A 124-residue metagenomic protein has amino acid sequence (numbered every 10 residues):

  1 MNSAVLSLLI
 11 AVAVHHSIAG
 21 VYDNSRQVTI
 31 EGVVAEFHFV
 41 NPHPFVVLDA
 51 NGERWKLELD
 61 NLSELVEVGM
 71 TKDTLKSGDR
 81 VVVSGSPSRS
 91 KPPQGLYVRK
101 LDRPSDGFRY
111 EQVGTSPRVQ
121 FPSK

Functional and structural regions predicted by a protein language model:
N2-A13: Bacterial N-terminal signal peptides
V12-V28: Short boundary/loop segments of OB/S1/cold-shock single-stranded nucleic-acid-binding domains
G32-V34: Conserved hydrophobic positions within beta-strands
V40-D49: Short aromatic-glycine-enriched beta-strand elements
E53-L62: A short macromolecule-binding patch
E67-V83: Short nucleic-acid-contacting surface segments enriched for D/E, G, S/T with interspersed K/R
S88-G114: OB-fold/S1-family single-stranded nucleic acid-binding modules
S116-K124: Glycine- and charge-enriched low-complexity intrinsically disordered segments
